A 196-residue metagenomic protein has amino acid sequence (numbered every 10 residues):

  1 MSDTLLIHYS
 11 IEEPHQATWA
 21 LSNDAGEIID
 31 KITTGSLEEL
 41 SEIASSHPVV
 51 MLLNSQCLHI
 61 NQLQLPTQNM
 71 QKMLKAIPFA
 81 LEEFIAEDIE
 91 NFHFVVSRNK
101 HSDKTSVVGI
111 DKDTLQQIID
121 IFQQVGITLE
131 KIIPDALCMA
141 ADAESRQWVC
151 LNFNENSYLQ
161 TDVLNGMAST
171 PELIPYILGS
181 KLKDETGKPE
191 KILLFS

Functional and structural regions predicted by a protein language model:
M1-S196: Hydrophobic/aromatic-enriched cytosolic interaction surfaces used to assemble or bind macromolecules
